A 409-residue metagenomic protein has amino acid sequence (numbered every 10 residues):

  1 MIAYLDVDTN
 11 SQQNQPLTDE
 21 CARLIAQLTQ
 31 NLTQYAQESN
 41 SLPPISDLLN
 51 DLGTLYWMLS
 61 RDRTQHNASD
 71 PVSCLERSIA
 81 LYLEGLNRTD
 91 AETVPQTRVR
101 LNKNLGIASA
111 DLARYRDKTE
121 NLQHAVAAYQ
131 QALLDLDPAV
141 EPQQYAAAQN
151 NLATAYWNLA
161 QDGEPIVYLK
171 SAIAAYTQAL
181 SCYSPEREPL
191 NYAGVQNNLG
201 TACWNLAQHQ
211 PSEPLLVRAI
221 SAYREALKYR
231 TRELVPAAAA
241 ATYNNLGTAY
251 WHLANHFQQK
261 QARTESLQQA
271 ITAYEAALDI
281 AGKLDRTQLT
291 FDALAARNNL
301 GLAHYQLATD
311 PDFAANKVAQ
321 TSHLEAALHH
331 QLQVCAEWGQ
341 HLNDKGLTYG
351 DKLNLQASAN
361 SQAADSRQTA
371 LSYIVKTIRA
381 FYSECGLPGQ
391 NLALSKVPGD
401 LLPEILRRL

Functional and structural regions predicted by a protein language model:
M1-I79, E84-D90, V94, I107 (+1 more regions): Flexible inter-repeat linkers and adjacent short helices within tandem amphipathic alpha-helical repeat scaffolds
I2-N10, P44-R61, Q96-R114, Q143-Q161 (+6 more regions): Conserved alpha-helical positions within TPR/SEL1-like repeat arrays
A3-R23, W57-E76, A110-H124, W157-S171 (+5 more regions): Short coil/turn connectors between adjacent alpha-helices in alpha-solenoid helical repeat scaffolds
P16-D19, R23, N40-D47, S73 (+17 more regions): Residues within HEAT/ARM-like alpha-solenoid scaffolds
L28-I45, E84-R98, Y115, L133-Y145 (+5 more regions): Flexible helix-coil transition and linker loops at the boundaries of alpha-helical arrays
A273-A277, V318-N343, R379: TPR/TPR-like (Sel1-like) alpha-helical repeat modules
G346-L409: C-terminal non-catalytic interaction modules
